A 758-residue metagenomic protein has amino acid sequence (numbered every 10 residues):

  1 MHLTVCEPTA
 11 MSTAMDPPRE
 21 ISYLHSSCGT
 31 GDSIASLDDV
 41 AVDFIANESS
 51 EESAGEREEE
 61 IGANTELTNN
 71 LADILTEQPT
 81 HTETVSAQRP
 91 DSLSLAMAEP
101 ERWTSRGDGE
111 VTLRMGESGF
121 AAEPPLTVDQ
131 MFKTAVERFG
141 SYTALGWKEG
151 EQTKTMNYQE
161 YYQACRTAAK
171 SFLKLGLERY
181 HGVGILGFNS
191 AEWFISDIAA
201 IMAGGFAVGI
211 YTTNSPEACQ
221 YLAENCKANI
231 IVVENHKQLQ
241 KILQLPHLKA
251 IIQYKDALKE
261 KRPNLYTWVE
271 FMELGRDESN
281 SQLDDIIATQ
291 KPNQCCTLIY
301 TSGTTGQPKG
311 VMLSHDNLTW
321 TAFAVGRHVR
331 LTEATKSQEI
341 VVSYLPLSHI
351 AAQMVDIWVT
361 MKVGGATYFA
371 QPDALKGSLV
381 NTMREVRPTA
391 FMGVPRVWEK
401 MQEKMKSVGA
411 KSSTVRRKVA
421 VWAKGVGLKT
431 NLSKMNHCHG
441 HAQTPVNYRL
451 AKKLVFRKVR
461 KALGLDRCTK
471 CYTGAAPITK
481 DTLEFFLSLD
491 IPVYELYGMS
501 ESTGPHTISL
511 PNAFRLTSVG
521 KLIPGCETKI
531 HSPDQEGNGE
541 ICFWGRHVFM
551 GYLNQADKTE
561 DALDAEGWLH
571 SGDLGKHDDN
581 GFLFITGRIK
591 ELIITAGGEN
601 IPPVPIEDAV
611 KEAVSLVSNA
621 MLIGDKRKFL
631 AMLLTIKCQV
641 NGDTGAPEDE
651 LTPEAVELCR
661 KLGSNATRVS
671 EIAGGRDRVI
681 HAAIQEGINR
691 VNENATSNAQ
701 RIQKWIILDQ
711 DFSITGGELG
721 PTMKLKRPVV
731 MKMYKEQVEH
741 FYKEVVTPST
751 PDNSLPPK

Functional and structural regions predicted by a protein language model:
C6, D16, D32-S33, L37-D38 (+5 more regions): Structural core segment of the AMP-binding/adenylate-forming
F120-P124, S141-I198, S215-Q220, T267-G275 (+1 more regions): Conserved AMP-binding/adenylate-forming core of the ANL superfamily
G140-T143, Q253, Y266, E273-Y300 (+2 more regions): Conserved pre-ATP/AMP-binding loop-to-beta segment of ANL
T155-Q159, C296-F323: Conserved AMP-binding A3 loop
D197, T212-Q244, T321-V342, L375-T389 (+1 more regions): Conserved ATP-dependent adenylate/AMP-binding module captured primarily in the ANL superfamily
T319-I340, L347-R457, R467: Conserved AMP-binding/adenylation subdomain of ANL enzymes
K529-H531, Q535-T595, T750: Conserved ATP-binding/catalytic segment of the ANL
N619-I623, Q685-K758: Conserved C-terminal "lid"/linker of ANL adenylate-forming enzymes
